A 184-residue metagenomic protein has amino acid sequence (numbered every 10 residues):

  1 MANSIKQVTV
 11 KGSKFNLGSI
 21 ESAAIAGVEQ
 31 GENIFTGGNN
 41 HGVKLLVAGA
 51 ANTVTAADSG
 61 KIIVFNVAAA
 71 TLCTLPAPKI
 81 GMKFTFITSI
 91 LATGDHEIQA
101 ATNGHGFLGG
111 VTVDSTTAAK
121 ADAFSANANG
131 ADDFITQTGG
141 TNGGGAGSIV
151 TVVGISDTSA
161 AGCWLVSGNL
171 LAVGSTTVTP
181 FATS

Functional and structural regions predicted by a protein language model:
A2-S4, T88, T112-D114, T141-G147: Sequence/structural signature of small/polar-enriched beta-strand/turn repeats that build beta-strand-rich repeat
V8-F15, E21-F124, D157-S184: Exposed extracellular interaction/assembly regions and N-terminal maturation sites
A121-S148: Structured beta-strand segments within beta-sheet-rich domains
A146-S156: Extracellular disulfide-bonded cysteine-rich modules/repeats
